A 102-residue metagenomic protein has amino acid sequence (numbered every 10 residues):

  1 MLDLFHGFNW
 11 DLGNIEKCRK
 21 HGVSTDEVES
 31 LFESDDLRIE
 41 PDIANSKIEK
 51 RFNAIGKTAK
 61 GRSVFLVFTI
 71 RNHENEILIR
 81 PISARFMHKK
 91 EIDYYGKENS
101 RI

Functional and structural regions predicted by a protein language model:
M1-I102: Ribonuclease/tRNase effector modules and their secretory precursors
